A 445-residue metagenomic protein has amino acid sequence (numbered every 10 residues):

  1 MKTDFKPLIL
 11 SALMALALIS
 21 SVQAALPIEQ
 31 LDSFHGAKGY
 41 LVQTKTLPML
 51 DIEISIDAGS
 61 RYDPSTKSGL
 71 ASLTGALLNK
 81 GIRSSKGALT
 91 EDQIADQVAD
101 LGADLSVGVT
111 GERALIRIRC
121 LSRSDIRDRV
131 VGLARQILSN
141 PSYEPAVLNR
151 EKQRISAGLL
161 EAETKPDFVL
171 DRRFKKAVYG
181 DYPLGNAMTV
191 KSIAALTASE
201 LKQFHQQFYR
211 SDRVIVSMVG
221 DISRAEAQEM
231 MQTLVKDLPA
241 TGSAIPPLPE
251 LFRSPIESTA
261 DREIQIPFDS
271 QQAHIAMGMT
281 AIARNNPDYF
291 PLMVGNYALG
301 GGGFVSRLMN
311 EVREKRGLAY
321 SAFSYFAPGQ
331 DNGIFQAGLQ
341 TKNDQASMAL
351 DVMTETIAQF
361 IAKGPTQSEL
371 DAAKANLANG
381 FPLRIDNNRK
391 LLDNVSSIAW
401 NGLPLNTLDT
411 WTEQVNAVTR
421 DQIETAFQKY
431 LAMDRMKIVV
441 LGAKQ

Functional and structural regions predicted by a protein language model:
I9-S20: Bacterial N-terminal signal peptides
Q30, I215-G220, I256, D371-Q445: C-terminal regions of mature proteins
E53-I118, P183, A187, G303-L318: M16/MPP (pitrilysin/insulinase) zinc-metallopeptidase core fold and M16-derived inactive scaffolds
S60, D104, A276-T280, G300-T341: A structural supersecondary motif
S84-L89, R119-R150, G302, F323 (+1 more regions): M16/insulysin-pitrilysin zinc metalloprotease superfamily fold
I94-F204, L370-R389, D393: Acidic/histidine-enriched segments that form metal/cofactor-coordinating and catalytic pocket/exosite environments
R154-L170, T259-Q272, R313-A319, K363-E413: Short acidic/His-enriched helical or mixed secondary-structure segments at domain edges of catalytic enzymes and some
D181-L184, M188, I215-A283, V440-Q445: An aromatic/glycine/proline-enriched structural segment found at the starts of mature extracellular/organellar domains
